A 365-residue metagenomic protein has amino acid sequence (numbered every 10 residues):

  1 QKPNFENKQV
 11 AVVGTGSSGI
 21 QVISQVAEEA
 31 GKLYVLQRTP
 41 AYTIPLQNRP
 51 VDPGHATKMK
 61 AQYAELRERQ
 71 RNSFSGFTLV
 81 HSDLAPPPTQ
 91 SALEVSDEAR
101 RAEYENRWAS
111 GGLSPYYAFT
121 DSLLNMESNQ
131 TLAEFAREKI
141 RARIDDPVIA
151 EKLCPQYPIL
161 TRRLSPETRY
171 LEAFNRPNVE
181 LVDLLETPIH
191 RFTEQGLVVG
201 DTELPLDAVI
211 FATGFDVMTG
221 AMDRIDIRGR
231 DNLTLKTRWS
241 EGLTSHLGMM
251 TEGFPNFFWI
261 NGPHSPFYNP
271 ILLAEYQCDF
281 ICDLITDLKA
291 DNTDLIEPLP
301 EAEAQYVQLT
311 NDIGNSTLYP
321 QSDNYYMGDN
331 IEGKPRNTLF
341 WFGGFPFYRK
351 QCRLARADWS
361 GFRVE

Functional and structural regions predicted by a protein language model:
Q1-K8, T15, I20, A30-E365: N-terminal FAD-binding dinucleotide-binding subdomain shared by FAD-dependent oxidases/monooxygenases
V22-V26: Aromatic pocket-lining residues of Rossmann-like dinucleotide-binding sites
